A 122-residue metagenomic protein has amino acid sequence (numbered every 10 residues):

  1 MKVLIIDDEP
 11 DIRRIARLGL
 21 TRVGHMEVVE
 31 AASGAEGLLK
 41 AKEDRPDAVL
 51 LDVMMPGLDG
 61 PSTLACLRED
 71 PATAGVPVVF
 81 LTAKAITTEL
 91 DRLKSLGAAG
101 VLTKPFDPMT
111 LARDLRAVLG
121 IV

Functional and structural regions predicted by a protein language model:
P10-V29: Two-component/phosphorelay signaling modules centered on CheY-like receiver
E30-A48, A65: Acidic, metal-coordinating helix/loop segments flanking the phosphotransfer/catalytic sites of two-component signaling
L51-D52: Active-site T/S-Asp motif of two-component receiver
M55: Receiver (REC) domain active-site loop signature in two-component systems and cognate sites in sensor histidine kinases
A99: Short, glycine/charged-rich "phosphate-handling" switch motifs in NTP-dependent and phosphotransfer domains
F106-L115: C-terminal output helix
